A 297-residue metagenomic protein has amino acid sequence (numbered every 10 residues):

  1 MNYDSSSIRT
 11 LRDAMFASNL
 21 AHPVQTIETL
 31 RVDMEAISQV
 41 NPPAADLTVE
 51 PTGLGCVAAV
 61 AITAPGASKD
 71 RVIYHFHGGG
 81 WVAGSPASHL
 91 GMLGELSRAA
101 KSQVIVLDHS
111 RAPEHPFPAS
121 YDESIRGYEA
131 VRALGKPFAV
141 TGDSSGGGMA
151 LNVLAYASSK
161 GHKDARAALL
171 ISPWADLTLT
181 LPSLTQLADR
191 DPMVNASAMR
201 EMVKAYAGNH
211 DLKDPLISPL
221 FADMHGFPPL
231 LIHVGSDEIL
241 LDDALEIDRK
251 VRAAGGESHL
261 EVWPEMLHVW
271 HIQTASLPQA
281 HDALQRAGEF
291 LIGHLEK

Functional and structural regions predicted by a protein language model:
M1-A67, L295-K297: A glycine/proline-hinged amphipathic helix-loop "lid/cap" segment that gates access to hydrophobic ligand pockets
N41-A44, P51-K297: Alpha/beta-hydrolase superfamily serine-hydrolase fold, recognizing
